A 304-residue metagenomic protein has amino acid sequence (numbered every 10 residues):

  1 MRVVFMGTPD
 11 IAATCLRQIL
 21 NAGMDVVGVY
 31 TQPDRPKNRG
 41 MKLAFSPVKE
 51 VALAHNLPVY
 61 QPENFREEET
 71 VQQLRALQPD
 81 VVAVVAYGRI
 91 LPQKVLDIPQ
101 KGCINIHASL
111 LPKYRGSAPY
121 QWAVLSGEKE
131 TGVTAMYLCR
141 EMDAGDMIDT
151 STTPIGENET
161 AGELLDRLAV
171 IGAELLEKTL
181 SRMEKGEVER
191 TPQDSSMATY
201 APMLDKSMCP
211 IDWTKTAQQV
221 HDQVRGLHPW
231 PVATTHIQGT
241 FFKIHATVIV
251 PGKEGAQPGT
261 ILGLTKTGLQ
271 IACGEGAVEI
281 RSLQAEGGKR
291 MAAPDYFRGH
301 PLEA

Functional and structural regions predicted by a protein language model:
M1-K42: N-terminal Rossmann-like dinucleotide-binding module
G7, V29, A52, V82 (+7 more regions): A residue-level signal for conserved active-site and pocket-lining positions in enzyme catalytic cores
T8-I11, E63-R66, Y87-I90: Short beta->alpha connector loops
N21-A22, Q32, V81, V85-Y200 (+1 more regions): Donor/substrate-binding cores of folate-linked one-carbon enzymes
D25, N56-P58, G102: Conserved beta-strand segments of alpha/beta enzyme cores
P36-Q78: N-terminal glycine-/serine-/threonine-rich beta1-alpha1-beta2 phosphate-ribose binding loop of Rossmann-like
P202-K215: Acyl-group handling in specialized metabolite and lipid biosynthesis
T214-A304: An anion-binding loop in the catalytic cleft
